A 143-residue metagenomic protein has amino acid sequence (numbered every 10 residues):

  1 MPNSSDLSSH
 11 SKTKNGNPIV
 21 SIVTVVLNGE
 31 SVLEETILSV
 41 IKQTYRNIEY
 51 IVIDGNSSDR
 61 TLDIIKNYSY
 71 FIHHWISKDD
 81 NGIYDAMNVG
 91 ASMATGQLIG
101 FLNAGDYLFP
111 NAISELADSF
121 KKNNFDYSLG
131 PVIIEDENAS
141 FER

Functional and structural regions predicted by a protein language model:
M1-I41: N-proximal low-complexity "stem/linker" segments adjacent to membrane-targeting elements
S31-E34, D59-N67, Y107, N111: Acidic helix N-cap motif at the loop->helix transition within catalytic regions of sugar-transfer enzymes
R46, D54-D63, N103: A conserved acidic beta->alpha catalytic loop
T61, I83-M87, A112: Conserved donor sugar-nucleotide recognition element shared by glycan-biosynthetic enzymes
S77-A94: Glycine-rich, basic loop-to-helix element that forms the pyrophosphate-binding segment of sugar-nucleotide handling
N81, D106-Y107, V132-I134: Acidic metal-phosphate-binding loop of nucleotide-sugar-dependent transferases
I99: Short aromatic/hydrophobic "clamp" motif used to bind/position activated sugar donors
N111-E142: Conserved donor NDP-sugar-binding/catalytic core segment of glycosyltransferases
